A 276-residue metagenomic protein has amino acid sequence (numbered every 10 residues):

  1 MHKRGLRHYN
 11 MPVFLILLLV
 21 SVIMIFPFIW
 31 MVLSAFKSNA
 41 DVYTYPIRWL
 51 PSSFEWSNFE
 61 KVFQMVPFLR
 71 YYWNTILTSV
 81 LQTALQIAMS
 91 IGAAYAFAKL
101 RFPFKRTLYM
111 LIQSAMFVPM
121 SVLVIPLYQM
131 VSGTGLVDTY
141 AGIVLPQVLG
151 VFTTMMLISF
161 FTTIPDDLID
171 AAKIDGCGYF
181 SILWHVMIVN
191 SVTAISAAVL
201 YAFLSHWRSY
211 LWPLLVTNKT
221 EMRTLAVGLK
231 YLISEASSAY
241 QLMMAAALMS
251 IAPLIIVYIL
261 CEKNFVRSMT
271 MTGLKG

Functional and structural regions predicted by a protein language model:
H2-G276: A structural signal for multi-pass alpha-helical bundles of membrane permease subunits that mediate small-molecule
